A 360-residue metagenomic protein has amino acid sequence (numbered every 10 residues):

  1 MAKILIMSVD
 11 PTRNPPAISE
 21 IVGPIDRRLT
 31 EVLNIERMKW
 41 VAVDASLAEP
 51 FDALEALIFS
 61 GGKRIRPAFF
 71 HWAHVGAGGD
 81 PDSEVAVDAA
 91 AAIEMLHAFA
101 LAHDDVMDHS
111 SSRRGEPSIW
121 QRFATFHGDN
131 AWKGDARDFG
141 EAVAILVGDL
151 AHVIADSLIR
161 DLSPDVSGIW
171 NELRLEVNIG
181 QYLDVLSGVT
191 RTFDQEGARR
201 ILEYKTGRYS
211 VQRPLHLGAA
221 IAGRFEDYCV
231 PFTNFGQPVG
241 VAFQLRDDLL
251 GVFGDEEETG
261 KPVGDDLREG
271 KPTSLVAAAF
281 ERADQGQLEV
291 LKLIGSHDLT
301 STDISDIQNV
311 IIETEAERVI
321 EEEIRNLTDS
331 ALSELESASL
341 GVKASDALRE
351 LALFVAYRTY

Functional and structural regions predicted by a protein language model:
M1-Y360: All-alpha prenyltransferase/terpene-synthase fold signal
